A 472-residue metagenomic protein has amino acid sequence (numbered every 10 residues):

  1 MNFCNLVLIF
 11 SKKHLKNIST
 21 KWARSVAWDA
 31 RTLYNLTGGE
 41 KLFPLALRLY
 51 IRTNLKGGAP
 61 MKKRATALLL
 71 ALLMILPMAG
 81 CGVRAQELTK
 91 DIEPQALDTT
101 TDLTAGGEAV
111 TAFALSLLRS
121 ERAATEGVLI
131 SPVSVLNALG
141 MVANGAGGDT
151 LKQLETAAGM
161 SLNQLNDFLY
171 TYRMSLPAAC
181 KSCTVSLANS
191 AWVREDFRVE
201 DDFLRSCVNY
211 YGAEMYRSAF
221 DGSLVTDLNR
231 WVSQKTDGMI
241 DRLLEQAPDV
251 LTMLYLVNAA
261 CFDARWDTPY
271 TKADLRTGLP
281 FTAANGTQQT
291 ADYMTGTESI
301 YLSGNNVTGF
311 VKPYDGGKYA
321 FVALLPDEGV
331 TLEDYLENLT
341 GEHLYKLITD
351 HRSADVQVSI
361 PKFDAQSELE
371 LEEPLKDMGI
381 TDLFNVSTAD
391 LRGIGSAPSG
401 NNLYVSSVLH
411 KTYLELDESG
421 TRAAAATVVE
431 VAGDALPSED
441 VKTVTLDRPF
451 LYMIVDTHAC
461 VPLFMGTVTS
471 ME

Functional and structural regions predicted by a protein language model:
L8, L15, I51-F220: Detector for small/aliphatic-rich hydrophobic stretches
K16, A27, L33-P60: Short, Lys/Arg-enriched N-terminal segments with co-localized hydrophobic residues within the first ~10-30 amino acids
C81-K90, S399-N402, H410, S419-A423 (+3 more regions): Non-catalytic interaction/Regulatory regions outside core domains
T125, L165-G329, D334, T349-P437: Non-catalytic, conformational "gating/processing" segments within enzyme and secreted inhibitor domains
L256, T308-L324, P437-E472: Extended hydrophobic
